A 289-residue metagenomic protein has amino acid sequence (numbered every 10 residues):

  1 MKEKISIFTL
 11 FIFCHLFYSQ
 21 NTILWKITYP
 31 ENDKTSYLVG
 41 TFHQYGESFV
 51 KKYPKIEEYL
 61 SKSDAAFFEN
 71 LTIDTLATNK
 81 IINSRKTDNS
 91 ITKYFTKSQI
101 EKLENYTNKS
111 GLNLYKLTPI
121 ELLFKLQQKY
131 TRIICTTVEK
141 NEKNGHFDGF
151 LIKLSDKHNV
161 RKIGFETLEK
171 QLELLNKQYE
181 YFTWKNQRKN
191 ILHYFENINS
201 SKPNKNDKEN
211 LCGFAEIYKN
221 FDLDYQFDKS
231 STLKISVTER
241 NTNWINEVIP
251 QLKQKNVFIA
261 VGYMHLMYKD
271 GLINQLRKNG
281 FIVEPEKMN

Functional and structural regions predicted by a protein language model:
M1-W25: Bacterial Sec-dependent N-terminal signal peptides
N21-K86: Start-of-domain marker
Q44, I73-D74, K170, M264-L266: Short, solvent-exposed loop/turn segments at secondary-structure junctions
A65, L112, N159-V160, L276 (+1 more regions): Short aromatic/hydrophobic-glycine micro-motifs
T78, S98-K253, G271: Hydrophobic, often amphipathic alpha-helical segments used for membrane interaction and targeting
S84-Q99: A charged helix-plus-loop insertion that forms the helical arch/lid used to bind and gate nucleic-acid substrates
K234, E239-I249, Q254-N289: C-terminal soluble interaction/assembly domains
